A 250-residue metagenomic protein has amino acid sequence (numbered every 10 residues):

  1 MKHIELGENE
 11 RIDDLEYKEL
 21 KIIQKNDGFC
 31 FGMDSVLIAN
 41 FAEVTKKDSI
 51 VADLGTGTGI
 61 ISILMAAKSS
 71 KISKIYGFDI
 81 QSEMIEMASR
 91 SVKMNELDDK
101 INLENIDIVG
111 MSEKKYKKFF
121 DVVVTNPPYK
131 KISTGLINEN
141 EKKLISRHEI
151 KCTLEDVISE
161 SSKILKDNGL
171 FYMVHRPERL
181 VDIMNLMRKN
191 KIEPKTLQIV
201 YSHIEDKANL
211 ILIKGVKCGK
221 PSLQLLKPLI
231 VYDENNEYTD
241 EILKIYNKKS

Functional and structural regions predicted by a protein language model:
H3-T45: Class I SAM-dependent transferase core
E16, K71, L97, R188-K191: Short, structurally constrained coil/turn elements that cap an alpha-helix or connect an alpha-helix to the following
I23, N102-E104, K195-Q198: General small-molecule cofactor/ligand-binding pocket signal
I38, N126, V157, G215: Residue-level signal for inorganic ion chemistry
A42-L136: Conserved SAM/SAH cofactor-binding pocket of Class I
P127-D156: Mobile active-site "lid"/loop adjacent to the S-adenosyl-L-methionine
K151-S202, D206-A208: Conserved Class I SAM-dependent methyltransferase catalytic core
K207-S250: SAM/dcSAM-binding transferase cores
